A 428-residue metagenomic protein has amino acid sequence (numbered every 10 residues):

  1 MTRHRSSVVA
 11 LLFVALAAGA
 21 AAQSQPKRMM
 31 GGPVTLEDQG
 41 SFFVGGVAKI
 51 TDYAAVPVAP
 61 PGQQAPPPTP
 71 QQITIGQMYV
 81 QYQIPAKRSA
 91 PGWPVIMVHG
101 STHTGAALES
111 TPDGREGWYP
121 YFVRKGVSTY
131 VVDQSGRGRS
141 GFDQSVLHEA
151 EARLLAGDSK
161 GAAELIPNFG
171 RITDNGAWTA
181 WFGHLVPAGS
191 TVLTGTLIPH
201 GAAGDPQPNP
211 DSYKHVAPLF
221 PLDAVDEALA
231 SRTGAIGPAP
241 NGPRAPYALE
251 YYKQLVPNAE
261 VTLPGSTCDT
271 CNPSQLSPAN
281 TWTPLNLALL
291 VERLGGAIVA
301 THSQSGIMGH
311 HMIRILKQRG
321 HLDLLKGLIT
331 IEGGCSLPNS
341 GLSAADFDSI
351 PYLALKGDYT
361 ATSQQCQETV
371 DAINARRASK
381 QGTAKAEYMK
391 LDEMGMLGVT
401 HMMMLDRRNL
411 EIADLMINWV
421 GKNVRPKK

Functional and structural regions predicted by a protein language model:
V9-A17: Bacterial N-terminal signal peptides
S24-S89: N-terminal cap/lid segment of alpha/beta-hydrolase-fold proteins
K87-A90, V95-D133, R137-P187, L193 (+2 more regions): Short, surface-exposed "cap/lid" segments of acyl-processing enzymes
N280-A297: Conserved acidic catalytic loop of the alpha/beta-hydrolase fold
V299-A300, L328: Conserved alpha/beta-hydrolase fold motif
A300-G309, I313: Gly/Ala-rich beta-loop-alpha elbow adjacent to hydrolase catalytic centers
G327-L391: The feature captures the conserved acid-bearing segment of alpha/beta-hydrolase catalytic domains
M396-K428: Catalytic active-site module of serine/aspartate enzymes centered on a nucleophile-bearing elbow/loop
